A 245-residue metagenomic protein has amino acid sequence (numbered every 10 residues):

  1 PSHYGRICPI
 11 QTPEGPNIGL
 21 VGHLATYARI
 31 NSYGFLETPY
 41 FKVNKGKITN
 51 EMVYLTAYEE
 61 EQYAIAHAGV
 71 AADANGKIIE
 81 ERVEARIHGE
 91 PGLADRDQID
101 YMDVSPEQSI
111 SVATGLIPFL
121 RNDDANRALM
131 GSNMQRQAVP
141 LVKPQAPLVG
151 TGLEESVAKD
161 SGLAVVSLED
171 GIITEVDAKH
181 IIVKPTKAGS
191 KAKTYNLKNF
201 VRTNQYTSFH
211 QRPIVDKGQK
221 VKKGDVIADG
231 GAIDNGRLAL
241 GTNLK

Functional and structural regions predicted by a protein language model:
P1-Q11, V21, F35-R212, D225-K245: Long, charge-dense accessory insertions within large macromolecular proteins
P16-N17, Y27-I30, D234-L238: Short beta-strands and strand-coil junctions in structured, solvent-facing domains, enriched
R212-V221: Acidic, glycine-anchored pre-beta loop/turn
